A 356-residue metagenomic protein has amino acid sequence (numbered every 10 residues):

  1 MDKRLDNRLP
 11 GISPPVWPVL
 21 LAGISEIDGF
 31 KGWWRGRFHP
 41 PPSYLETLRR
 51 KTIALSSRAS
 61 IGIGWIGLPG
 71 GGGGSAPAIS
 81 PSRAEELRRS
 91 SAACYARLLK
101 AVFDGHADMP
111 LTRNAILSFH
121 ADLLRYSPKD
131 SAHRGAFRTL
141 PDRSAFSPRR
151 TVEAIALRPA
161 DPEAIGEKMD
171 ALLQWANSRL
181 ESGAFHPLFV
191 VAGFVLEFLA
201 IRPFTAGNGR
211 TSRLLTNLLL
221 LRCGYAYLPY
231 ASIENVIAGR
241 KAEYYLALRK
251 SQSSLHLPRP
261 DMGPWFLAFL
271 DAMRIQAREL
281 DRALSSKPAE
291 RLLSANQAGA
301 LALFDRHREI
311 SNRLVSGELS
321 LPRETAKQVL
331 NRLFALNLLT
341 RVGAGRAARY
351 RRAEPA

Functional and structural regions predicted by a protein language model:
M1-A356: FIC/Doc superfamily catalytic core
